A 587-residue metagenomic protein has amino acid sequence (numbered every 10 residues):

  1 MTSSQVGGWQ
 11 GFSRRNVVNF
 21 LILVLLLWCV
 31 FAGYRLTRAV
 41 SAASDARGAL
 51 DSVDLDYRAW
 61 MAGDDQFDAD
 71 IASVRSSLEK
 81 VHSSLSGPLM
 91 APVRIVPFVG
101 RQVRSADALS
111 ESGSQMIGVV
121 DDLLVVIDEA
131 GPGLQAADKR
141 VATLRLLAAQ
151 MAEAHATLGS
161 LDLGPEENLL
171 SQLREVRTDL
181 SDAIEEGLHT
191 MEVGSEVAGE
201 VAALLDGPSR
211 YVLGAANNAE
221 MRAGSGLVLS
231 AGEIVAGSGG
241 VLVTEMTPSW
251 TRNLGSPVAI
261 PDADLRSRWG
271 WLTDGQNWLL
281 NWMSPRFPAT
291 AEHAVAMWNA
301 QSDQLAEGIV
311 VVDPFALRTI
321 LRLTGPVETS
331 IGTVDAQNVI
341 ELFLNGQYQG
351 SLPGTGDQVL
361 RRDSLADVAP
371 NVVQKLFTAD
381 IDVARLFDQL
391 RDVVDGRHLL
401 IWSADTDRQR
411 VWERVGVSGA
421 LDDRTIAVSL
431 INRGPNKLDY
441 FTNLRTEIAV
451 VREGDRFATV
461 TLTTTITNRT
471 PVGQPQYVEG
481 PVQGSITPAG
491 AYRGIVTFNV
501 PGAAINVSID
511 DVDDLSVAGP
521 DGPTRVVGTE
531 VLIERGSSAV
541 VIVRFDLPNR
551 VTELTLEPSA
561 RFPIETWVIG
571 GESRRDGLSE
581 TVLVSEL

Functional and structural regions predicted by a protein language model:
T2, G7-W9, S13-N19, W28-G570 (+1 more regions): Non-catalytic, solvent-exposed segments at the cell envelope interface
I569-L587: Low-complexity, acidic Ser/Thr/Pro-rich "mucin-like" tracts of secreted and single-pass surface proteins
